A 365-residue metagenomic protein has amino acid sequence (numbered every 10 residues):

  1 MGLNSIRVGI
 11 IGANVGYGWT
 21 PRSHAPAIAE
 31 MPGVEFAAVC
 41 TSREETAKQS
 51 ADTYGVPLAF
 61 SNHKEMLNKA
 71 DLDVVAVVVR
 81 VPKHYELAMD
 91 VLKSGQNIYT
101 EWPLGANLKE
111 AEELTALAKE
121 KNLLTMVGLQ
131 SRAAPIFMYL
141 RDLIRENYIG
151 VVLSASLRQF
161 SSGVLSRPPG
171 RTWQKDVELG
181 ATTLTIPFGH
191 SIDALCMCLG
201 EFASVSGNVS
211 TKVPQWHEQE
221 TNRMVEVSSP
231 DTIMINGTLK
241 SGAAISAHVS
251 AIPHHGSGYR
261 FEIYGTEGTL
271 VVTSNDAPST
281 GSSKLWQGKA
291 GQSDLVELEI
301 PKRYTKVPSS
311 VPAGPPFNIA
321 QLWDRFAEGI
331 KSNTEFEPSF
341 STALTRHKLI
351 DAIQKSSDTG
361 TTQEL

Functional and structural regions predicted by a protein language model:
M1-S5, A29, V74-A76, E112 (+5 more regions): C-terminal helix-rich "cap/oligomerization" subdomain common to oxidoreductases
M1-Y54: N-terminal Rossmann-like dinucleotide-binding module
I10, F60, T100, T125-V127 (+2 more regions): Hydrophobic residues in well-ordered beta-strands that form the structural core
Y17-W19, S131-E226, G360: Predominantly a Rossmann-like dinucleotide-binding segment in NAD(P)-dependent oxidoreductases
E45, Y54-L117, Q321: Beta-loop-alpha module in the N-terminal Rossmann-like domain of NAD(P)-dependent dehydrogenases, especially those
E113-Q130, G150-A155: Rossmann-fold dehydrogenase core element
I192-K284, A320-E328, S332: Contiguous beta-strand/loop segments that form the cofactor/metal-binding neighborhood of enzyme cores
